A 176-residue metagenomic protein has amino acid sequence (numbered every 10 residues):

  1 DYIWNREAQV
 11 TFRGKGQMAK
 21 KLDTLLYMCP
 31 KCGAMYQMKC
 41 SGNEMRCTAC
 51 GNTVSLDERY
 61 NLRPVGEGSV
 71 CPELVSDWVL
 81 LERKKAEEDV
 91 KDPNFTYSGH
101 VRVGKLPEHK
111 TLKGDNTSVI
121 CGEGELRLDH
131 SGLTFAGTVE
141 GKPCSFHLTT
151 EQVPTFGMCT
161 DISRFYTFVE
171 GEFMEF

Functional and structural regions predicted by a protein language model:
D1-L106, L128, T138, F156-F176: Non-catalytic C-terminal accessory region of glycerolipid acyltransferases and related lyso-lipid remodeling enzymes
R13-G16, C32-A34, T111-G114, V119-G122 (+2 more regions): Intrinsically disordered, low-complexity segments enriched in polar/charged residues with Gly/Pro, especially when
G99-V101, L106-E140: Polybasic phosphoinositide-binding surfaces of eukaryotic membrane-targeting domains
E125, S145-H147, F173-E175: Well-ordered beta-strand positions in beta-sheet-rich domains
T134-A136, P143-D161: A conserved acidic, glycine/proline-rich C-terminal tail/linker
